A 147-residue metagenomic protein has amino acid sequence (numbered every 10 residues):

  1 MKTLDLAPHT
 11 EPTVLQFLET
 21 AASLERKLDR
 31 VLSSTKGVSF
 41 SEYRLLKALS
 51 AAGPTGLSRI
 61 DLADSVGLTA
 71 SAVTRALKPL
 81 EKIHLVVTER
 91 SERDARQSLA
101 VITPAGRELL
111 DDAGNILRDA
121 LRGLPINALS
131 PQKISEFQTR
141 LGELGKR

Functional and structural regions predicted by a protein language model:
M1-K36, I83-L85, P131, S135: N-terminal leader segment of winged-helix/HTH proteins
K2-D5, S34, G53, S98 (+1 more regions): Residues marking the start of alpha-helices
L24, L28-V31, V66, L109-A128 (+1 more regions): Alpha-helical linker/hinge and terminal dimerization helices associated with HTH transcriptional regulators
R26-T69: N-terminal helix-turn-helix DNA-binding core of bacterial DNA-binding proteins
K78-E136: Charged, amphipathic alpha-helical coiled-coil/dimerization segments
K133-R147: Exposed, interaction-prone assembly regions rather than primary DNA-binding/catalytic cores
